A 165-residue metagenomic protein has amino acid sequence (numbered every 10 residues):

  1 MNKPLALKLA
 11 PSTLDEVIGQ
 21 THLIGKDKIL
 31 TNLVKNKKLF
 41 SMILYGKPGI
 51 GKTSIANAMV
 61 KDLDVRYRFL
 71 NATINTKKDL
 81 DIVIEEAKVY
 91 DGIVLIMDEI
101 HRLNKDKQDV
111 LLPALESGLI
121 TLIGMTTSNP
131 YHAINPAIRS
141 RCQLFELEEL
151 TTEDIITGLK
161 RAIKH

Functional and structural regions predicted by a protein language model:
M1-N36: A short, basic N-terminal segment
N2-K3, N32-L70, I84-E86, L112-S117: Walker A/P-loop
L23-K28, V65-L95, N104-K105: Short glycine-rich substrate-engagement loop in P-loop NTPases that contacts/grips substrate
V65, N135-E149: A short helix-turn-beta junction within AAA+ P-loop NTPase domains corresponding to the substrate/partner-engaging
L70, I96, T121-T127, E146: Structural recognition of the conserved hydrophobic beta-strand(s) that form the central parallel beta-sheet of P-loop
N71-T73, Q143-I156: Conserved AAA+ ATPase "SRH/arginine-finger" region at the nucleotide-binding site
D106-S140: Conserved catalytic/switch belt of AAA+ P-loop NTPases
R141, D154-H165: Conserved AAA+ ATPase "sensor/coupling" helix adjacent to the nucleotide-binding pocket
